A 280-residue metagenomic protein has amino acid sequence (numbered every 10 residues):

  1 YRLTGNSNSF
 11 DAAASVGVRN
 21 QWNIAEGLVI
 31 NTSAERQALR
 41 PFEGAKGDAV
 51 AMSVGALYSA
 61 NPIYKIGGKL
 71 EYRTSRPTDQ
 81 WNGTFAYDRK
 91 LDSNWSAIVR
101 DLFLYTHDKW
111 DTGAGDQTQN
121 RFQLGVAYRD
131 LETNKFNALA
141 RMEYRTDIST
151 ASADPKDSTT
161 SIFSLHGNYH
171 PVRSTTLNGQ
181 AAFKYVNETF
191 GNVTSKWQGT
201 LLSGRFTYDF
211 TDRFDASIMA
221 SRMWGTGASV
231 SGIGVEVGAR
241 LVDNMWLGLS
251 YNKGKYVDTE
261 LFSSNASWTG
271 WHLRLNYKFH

Functional and structural regions predicted by a protein language model:
Y1-H280: Gram-negative and organellar
